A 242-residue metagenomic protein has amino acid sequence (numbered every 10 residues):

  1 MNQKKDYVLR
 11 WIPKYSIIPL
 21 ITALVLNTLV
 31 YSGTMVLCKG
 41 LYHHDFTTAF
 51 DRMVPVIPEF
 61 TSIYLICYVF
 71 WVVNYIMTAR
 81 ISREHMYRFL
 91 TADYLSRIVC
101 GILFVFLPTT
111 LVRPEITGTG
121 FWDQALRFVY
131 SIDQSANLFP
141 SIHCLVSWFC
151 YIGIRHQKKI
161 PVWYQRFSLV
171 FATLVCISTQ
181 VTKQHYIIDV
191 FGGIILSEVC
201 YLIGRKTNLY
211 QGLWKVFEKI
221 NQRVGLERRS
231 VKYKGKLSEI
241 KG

Functional and structural regions predicted by a protein language model:
N2-W71, L126, S230-G242: N-terminal transmembrane-helix/juxtamembrane module of multi-pass inner/ER membrane proteins
T28-L29, R97-L103, V170-V181: Aromatic-anchored segments of alpha-helical transmembrane domains
G33, V72-Y75, G101-I102, T173-I177 (+1 more regions): Alpha-helical transmembrane segments of multipass membrane proteins
T34-A49, A79-W163, Q211-S238: Membrane-interface loops
P55-V69, S131-G153, I187, F191: Membrane-interface loop-to-helix entry segments
F70-N74, V146-I152, V170-S178: Hydrophobic, membrane-inserted alpha-helices
S135-F139, L174-L202: Interfacial helix-loop-helix junctions of multi-pass membrane proteins
Y151-R155, S197-R205: Hydrophobic transmembrane alpha-helices
